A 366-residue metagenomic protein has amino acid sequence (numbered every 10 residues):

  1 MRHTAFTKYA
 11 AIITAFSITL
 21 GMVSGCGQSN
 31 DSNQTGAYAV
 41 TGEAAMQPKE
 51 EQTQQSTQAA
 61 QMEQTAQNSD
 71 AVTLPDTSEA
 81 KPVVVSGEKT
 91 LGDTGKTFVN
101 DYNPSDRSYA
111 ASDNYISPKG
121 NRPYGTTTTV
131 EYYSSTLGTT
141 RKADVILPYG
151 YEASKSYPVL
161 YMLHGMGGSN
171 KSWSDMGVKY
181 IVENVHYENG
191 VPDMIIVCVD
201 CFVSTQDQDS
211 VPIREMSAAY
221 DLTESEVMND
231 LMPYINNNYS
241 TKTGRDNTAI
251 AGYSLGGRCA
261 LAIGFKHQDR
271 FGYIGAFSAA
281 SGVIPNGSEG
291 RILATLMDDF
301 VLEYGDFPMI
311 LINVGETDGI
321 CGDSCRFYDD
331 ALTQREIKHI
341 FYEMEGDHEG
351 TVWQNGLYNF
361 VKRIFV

Functional and structural regions predicted by a protein language model:
R2-I13: Bacterial N-terminal signal peptides that target proteins for export
T14, I18-M22, T57: Hydrophobic core
L20-E43: Sec-dependent signal peptide cleavage junction
Q34, Q47-D70: Intrinsically disordered, low-complexity repeat/linker tracts enriched for polar/charged residues
A37-V40, A44-M46, M62, V72-L74 (+1 more regions): Hydrophobic/aromatic hotspots within intrinsically disordered, low-complexity regions
N68-V366: Non-catalytic cap/lid and distal C-terminal segments of serine-dependent acyl enzymes
